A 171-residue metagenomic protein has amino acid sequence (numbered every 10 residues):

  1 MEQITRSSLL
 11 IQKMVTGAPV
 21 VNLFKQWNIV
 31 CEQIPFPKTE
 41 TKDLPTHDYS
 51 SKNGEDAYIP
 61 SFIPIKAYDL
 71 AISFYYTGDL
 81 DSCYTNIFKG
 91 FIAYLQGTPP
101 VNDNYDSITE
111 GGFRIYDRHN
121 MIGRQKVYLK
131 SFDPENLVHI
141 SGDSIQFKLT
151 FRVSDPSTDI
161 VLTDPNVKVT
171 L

Functional and structural regions predicted by a protein language model:
M1-L171: Extracellular/virion structural assembly segments
